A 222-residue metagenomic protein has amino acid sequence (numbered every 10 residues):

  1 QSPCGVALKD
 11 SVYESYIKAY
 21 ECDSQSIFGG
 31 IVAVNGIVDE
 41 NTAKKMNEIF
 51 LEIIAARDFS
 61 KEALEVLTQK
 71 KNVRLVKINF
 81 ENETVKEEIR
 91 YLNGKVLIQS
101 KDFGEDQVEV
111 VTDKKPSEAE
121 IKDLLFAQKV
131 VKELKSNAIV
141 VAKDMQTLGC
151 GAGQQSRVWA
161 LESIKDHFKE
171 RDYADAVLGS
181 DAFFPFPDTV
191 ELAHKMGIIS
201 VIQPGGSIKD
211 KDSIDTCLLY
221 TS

Functional and structural regions predicted by a protein language model:
Q1-N137, A142-T147, R157-L161, D166-A174: Long, structured protein-protein interaction/assembly regions in large complexes
I139-V140, T147-S163, H167, Y173 (+2 more regions): Conserved structured catalytic cores and adjacent interaction surfaces of nucleotide-binding/hydrolyzing enzymes
Y220-T221: Conserved small/polar residues in nucleotide/adenosyl-binding loops
